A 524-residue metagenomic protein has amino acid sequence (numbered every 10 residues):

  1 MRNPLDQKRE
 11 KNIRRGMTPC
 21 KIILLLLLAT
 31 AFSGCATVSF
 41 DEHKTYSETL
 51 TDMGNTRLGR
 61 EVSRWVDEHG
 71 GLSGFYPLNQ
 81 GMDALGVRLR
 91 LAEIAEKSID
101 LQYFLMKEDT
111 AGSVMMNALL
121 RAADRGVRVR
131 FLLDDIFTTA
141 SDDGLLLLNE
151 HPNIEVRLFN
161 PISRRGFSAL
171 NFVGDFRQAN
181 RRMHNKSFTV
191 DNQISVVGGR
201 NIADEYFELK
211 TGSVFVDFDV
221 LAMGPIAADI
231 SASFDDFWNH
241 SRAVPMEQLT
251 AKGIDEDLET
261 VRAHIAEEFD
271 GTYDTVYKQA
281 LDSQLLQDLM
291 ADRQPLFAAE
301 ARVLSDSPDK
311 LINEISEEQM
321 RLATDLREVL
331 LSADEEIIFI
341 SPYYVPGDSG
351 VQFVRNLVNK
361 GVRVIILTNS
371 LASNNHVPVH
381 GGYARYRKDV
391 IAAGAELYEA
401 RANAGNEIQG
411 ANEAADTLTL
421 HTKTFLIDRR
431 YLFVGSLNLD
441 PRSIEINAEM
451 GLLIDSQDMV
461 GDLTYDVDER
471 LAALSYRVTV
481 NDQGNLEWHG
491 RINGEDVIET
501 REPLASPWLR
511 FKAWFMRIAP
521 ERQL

Functional and structural regions predicted by a protein language model:
R9-I23: Bacterial N-terminal signal peptides that target proteins for export
E10-I13, L28, S456: Extended rod-forming repeat segments used as scaffolds/tethers
I23-A29: Sec-dependent N-terminal signal peptides
C35-H184, V190-L524: Charged, low-complexity intrinsically disordered terminal segments
